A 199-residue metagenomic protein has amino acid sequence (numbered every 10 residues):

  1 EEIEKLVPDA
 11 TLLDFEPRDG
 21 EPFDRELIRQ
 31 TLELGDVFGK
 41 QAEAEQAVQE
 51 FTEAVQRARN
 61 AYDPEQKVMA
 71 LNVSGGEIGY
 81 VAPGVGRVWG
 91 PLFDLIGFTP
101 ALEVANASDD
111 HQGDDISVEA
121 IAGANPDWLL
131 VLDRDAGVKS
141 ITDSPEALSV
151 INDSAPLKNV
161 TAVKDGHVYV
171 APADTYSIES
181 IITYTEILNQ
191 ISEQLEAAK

Functional and structural regions predicted by a protein language model:
E1, P8, I121, N125-L130: Proline-aspartate-enriched helix->loop->beta-strand connector
K5-L6, A61-D63, A122-A124, V160-V163: Extracellular/periplasmic catalytic domains that process cell-envelope and extracellular macromolecules
L6-E77, H167, D174-K199: Extracytoplasmic substrate-binding proteins
K67-V73, E103-V104, L130-L132: Short, conserved beta-strand edge motifs with alternating hydrophobic and charged residues
G79-G84, T142: Short, well-ordered secondary-structure micro-motifs
A82-Q112, D174: Alpha-helical, coiled-coil/dimerization segments enriched in small aliphatic residues
G113-A122, D153-P156: A short, acidic, amphipathic alpha-helical segment used as a generic capping/interface helix at domain edges
D127-K199: Structured C-terminal subdomain patch of bacterial secreted/periplasmic proteins
